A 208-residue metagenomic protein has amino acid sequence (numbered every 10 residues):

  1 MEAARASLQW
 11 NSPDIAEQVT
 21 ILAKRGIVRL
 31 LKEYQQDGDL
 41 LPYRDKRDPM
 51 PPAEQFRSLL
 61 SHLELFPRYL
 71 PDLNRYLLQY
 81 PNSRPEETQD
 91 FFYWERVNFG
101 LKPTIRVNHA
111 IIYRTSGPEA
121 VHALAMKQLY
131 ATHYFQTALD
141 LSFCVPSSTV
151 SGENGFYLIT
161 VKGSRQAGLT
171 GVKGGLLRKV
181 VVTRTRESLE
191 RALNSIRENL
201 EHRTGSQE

Functional and structural regions predicted by a protein language model:
M1-E208: Terminal "cap-and-tail" regions of soluble proteins that handle hydrophobic small molecules
